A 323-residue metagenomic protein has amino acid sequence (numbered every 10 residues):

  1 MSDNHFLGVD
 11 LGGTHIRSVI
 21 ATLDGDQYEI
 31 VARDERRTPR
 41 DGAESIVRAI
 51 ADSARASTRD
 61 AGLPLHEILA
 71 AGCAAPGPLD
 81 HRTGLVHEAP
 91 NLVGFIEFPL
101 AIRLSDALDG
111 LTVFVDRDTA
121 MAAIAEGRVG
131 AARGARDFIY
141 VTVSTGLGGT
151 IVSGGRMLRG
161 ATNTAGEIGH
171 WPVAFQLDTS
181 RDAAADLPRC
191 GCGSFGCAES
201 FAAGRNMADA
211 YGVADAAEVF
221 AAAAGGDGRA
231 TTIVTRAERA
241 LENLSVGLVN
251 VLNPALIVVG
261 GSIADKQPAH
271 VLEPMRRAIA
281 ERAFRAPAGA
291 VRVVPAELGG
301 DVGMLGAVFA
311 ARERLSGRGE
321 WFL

Functional and structural regions predicted by a protein language model:
M1-A70, D80-T83, L104-T112, A125-A135 (+1 more regions): ATP-binding/phosphotransfer module of carbohydrate and carboxylate kinases, centering on a glycine-rich
D10, A70-P76, D116, Y140-G146 (+1 more regions): Short beta-strand segments
R33-E35, N91, T162-N163: Short clusters of small/polar residues that mark proteolytic maturation junctions
L85-I96: A charged helix-plus-loop insertion that forms the helical arch/lid used to bind and gate nucleic-acid substrates
M121-R128, G148-I151, H170-P172: Adenylate-forming
A165-I168: Structural signature of FAD isoalloxazine-binding scaffolds in flavoprotein oxidoreductases
